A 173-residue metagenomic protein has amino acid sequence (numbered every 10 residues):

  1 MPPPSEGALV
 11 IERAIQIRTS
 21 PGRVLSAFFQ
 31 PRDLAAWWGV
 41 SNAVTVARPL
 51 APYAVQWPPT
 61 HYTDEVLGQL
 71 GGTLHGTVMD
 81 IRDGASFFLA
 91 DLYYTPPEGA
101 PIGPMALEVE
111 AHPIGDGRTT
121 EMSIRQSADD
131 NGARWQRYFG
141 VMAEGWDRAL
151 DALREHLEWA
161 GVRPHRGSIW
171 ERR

Functional and structural regions predicted by a protein language model:
M1-E12: Short acidic N-proximal helix/loop "leader" segments that mark the beginning of a domain or an inter-domain linker
E12, R32-T73, H165-R172: Short beta-edge strand/loop motif at the mouth of beta-sheet-based domains
R13-I15, T73-D80, P104-P113: Hydrophobic/aromatic beta-strand elements that line small-molecule binding cavities or substrate pockets in beta-rich
R18-A36: Amphipathic alpha-helical segments
P21-G22, V46-L50, M79-S86, E110-E121: A short, structured loop/turn motif at beta-sheet edges
V24-L25, L34, Y53-V55, V78 (+4 more regions): Hydrophobic pocket/interface hotspot
Y94-D147: Beta-strand/loop substructures that line and gate deep hydrophobic ligand-binding cavities in soluble
A128-R173: A conserved amphipathic terminal alpha-helix motif
